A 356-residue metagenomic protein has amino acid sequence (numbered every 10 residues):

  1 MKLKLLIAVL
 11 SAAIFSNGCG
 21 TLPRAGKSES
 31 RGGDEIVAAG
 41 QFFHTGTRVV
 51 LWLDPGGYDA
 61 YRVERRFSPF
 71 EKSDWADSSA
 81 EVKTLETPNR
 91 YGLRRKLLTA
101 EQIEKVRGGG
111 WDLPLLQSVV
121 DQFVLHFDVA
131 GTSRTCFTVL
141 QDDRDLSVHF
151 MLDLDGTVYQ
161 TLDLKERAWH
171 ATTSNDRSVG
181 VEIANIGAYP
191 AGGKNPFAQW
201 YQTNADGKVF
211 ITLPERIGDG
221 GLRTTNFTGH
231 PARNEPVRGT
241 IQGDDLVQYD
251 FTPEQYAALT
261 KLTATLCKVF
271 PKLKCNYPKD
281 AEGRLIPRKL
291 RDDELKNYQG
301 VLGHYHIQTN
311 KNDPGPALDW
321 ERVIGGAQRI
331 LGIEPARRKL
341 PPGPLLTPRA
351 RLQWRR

Functional and structural regions predicted by a protein language model:
M1-L5: Positively charged n-region of N-terminal signal peptides that target proteins for export
I7-N17: Bacterial N-terminal signal peptides
V9, S133, W169, Y189 (+2 more regions): Residues in flexible loops and secondary-structure boundaries
C19-E81, G193-R356: Basic/polar, cationic surfaces and motifs that engage anionic cell-wall and phosphate/carboxylate ligands
P55-S79, P88-S118: N-terminal short leaders/motifs
R94-V247, E254-K268, K272: Active-site-adjacent loop/helix surface patches within enzyme catalytic domains that shape the substrate-binding cleft
